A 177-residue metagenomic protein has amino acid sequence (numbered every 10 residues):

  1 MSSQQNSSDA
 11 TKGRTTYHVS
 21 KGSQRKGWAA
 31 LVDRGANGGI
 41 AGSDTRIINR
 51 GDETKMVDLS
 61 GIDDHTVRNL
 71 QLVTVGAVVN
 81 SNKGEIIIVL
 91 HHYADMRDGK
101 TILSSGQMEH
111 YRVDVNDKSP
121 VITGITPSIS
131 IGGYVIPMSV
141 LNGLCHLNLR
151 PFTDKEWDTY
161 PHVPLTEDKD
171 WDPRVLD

Functional and structural regions predicted by a protein language model:
S2-S3, S7-S8, S20-S23, S43 (+6 more regions): Generic serine detector
S2-V32, A77-V79, H110, D117-P120: Active-site or ligand-binding cleft "flap/edge" segments
Q4-S7, G35, D170, V175: Intrinsically disordered, low-complexity peptide-like regions
K12-S60, I88-S104: Aspartyl protease active-site motif detector
D52-E53, T66-D177: Aspartic protease core domain of the pepsin/retropepsin superfamily
G61, H65: Extended, low-complexity cationic-aromatic segments
